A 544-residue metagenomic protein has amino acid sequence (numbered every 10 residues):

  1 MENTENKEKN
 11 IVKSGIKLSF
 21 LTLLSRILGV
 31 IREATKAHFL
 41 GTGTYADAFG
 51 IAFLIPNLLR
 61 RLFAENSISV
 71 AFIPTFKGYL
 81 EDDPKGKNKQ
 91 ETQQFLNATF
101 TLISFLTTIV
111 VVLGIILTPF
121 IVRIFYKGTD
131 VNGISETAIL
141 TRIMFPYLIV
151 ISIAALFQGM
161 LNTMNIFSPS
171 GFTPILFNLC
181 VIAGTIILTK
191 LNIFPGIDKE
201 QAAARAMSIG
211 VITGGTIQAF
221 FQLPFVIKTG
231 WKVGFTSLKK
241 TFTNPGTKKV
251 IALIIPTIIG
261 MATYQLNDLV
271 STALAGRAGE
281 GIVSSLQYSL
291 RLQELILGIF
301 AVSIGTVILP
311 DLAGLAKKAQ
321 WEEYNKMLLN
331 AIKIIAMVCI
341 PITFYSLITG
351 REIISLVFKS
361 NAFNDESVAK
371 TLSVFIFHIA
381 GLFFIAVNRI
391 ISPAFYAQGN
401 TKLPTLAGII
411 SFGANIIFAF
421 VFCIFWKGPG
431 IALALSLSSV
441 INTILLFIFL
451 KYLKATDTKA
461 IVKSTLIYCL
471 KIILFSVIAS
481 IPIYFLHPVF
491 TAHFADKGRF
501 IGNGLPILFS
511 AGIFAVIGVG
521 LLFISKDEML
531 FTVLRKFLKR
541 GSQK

Functional and structural regions predicted by a protein language model:
M1-K544: Membrane-embedded alpha-helical bundles of multi-pass transporters/translocases, especially carrier/permease families
